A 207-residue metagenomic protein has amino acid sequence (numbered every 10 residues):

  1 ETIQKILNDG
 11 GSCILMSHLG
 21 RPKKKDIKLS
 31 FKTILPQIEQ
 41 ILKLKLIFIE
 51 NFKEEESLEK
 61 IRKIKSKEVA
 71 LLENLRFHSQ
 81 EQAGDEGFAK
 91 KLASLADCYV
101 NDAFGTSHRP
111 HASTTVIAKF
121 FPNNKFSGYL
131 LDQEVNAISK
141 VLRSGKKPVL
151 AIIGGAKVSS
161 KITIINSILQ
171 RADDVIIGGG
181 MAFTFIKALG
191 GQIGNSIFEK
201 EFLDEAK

Functional and structural regions predicted by a protein language model:
E1-K207: Active-site loop-to-helix "anion-binding N-cap" substructures in soluble metabolic enzymes
